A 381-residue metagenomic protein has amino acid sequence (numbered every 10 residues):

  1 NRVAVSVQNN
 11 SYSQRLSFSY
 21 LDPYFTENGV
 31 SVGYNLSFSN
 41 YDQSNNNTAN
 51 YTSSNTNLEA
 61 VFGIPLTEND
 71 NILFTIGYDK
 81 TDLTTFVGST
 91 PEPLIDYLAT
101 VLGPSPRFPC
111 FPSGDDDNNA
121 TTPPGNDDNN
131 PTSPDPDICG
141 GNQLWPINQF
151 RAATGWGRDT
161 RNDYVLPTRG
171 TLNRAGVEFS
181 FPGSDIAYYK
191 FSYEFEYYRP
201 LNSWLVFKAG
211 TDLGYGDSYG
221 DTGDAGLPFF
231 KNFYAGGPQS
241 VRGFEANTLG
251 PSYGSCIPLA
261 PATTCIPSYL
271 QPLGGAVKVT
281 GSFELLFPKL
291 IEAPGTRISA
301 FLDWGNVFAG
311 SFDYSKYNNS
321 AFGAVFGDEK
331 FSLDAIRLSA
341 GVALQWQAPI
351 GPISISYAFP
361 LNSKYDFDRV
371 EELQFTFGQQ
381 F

Functional and structural regions predicted by a protein language model:
N1, Y24-V30, L66-D70, F195-L205 (+2 more regions): Secondary-structure transition/capping motifs at alpha-helix termini and the adjoining loop/turn into the next element
N1-L172, R242-G243, N247-G254, D334-A335 (+1 more regions): Gram-negative/organellar outer-membrane beta-barrel architecture
S89-E329, F375-Q380: C-terminal outer-membrane beta-barrel translocator/porin domains of Gram-negative envelope proteins and their
Y193, R337-S339, Y357: Secondary-structure boundary/capping motif
Q271, G275, D328-I336, Q345-Q347 (+2 more regions): Short amphipathic alpha-helical interaction segments
E284-L286, R337-Q345: Short glycine-rich, acidic/polar surface loops and turns
S299, G341-Q345, S354-S356: Active-site scaffold segments
